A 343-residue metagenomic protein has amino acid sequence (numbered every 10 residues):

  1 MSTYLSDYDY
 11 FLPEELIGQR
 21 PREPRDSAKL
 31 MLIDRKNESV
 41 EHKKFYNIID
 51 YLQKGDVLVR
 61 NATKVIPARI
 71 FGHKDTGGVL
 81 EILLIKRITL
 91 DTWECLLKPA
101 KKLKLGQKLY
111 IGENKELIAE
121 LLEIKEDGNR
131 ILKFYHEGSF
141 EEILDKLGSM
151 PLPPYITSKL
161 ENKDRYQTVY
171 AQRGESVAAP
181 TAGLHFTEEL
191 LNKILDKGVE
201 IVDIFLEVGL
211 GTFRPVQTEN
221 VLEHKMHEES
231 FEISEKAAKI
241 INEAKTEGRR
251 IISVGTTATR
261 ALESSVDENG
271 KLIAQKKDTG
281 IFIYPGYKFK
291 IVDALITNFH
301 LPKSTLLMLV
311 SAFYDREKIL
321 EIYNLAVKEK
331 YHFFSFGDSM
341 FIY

Functional and structural regions predicted by a protein language model:
M1-Y343: Surface-exposed, charge/polar-rich loops and edge strands
